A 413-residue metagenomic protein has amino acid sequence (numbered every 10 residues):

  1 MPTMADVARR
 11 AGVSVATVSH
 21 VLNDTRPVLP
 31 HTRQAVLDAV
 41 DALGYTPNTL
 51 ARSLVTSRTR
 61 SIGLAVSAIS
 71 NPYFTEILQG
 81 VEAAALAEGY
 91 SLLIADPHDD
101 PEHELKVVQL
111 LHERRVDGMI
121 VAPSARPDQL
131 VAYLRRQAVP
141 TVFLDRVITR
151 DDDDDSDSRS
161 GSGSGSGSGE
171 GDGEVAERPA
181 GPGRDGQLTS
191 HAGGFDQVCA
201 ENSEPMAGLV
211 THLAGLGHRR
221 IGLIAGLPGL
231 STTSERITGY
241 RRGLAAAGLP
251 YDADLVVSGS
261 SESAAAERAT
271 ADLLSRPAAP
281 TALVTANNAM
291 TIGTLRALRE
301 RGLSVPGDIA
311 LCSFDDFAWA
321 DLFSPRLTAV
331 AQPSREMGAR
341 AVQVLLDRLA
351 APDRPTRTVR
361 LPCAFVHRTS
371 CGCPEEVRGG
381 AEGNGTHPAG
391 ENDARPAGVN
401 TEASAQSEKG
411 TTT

Functional and structural regions predicted by a protein language model:
M1-R60, K409-T413: N-terminal helix-turn-helix DNA-binding module of bacterial transcription factors
S14, R60, D117, R219-R220 (+1 more regions): Short acidic/polar active-site loop segments enriched in Thr and Asp
P30, Y45-G118, L227, R241 (+2 more regions): Amphipathic helical "hinge" segments at domain boundaries
A42, A83-E88, R136-F143, V147-T413: Bacterial carbohydrate/catabolite-sensing allosteric modules
A51, L105-V108, V131, V210 (+1 more regions): Short hydrophobic/charged patches on amphipathic alpha-helices used for structural packing and interfaces
S67-A68, S124, G226, S370: Residue-level recognition of strand-loop junctions within catalytic nucleotide-signaling folds
H98-P101, A122-P127, A289: Short beta->alpha connector loops
Q129-Q137: Catalytic-core regions built around general acid/base machinery
